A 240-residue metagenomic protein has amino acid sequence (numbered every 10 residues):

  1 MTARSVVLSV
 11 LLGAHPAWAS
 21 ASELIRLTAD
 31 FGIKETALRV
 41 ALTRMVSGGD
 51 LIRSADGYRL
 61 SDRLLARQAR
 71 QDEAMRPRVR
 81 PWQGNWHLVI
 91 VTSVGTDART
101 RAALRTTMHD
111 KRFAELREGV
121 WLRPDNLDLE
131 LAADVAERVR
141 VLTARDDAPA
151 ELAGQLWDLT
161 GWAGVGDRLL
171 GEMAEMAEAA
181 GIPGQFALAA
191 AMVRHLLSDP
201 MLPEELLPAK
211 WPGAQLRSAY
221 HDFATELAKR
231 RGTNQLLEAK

Functional and structural regions predicted by a protein language model:
M1-V10, R76: Short alpha-helical segments that sit at the start of domains
A17-T28: Short acidic, hydrophobic short linear motifs in intrinsically disordered regions
I33-R44: Short amphipathic alpha-helical interaction segments
V46-A55: A short, conserved structural fragment
D56-D62: Minor-groove-contacting beta-hairpin "wing" of winged helix-turn-helix DNA-binding domains
L65-H87: Short, amphipathic alpha-helical interaction segments positioned at domain boundaries
G95-A180: Mid-protein regulatory/catalytic core that forms ligand/cofactor-binding pockets and protein-protein interaction
P149-K240: Charged, low-complexity intrinsically disordered regulatory/assembly segments
